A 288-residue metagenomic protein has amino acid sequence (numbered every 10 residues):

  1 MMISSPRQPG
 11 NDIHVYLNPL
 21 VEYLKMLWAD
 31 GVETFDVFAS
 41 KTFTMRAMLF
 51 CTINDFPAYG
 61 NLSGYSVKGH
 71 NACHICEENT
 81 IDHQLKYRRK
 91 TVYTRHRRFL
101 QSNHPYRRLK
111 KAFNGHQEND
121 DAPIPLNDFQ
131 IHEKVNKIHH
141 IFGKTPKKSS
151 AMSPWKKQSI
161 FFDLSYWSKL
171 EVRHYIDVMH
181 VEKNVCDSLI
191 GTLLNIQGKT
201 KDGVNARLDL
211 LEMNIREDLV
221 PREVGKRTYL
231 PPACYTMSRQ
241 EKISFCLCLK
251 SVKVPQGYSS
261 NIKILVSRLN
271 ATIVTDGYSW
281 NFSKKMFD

Functional and structural regions predicted by a protein language model:
M1-D288: A structural signal for the principal folded core domain
